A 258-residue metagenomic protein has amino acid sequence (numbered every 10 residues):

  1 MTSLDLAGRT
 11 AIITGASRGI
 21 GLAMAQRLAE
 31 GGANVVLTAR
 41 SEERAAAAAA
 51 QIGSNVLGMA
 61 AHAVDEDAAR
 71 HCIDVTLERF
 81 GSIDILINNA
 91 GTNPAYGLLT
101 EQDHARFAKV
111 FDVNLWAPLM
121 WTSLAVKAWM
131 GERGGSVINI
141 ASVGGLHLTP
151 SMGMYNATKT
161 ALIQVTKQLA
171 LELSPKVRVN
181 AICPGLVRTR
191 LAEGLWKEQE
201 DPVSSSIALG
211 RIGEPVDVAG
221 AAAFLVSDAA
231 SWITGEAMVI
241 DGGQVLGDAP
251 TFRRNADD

Functional and structural regions predicted by a protein language model:
T2, N93-Y96, H147, A223 (+1 more regions): Short C-terminal tail/terminal secondary-structure segment of NAD(P)H-dependent dehydrogenase/reductase domains
T10, S17-R18: Conserved glycine-rich cofactor-binding loop
G97-L99, D103-F111, V203: Substrate-binding pocket helix/loop in short-chain dehydrogenase/reductase
T122, T158, T166: Active-site helix of classical SDR
K127, A170-P175, S231: Alpha-helical segment proximal to the catalytic Tyr-Lys
S142: Residue(s) in the substrate-gating loop at a strand-loop-helix junction that position the organic substrate next
A181, K197, D201-I233, I240-G242: C-terminal helical subdomain
